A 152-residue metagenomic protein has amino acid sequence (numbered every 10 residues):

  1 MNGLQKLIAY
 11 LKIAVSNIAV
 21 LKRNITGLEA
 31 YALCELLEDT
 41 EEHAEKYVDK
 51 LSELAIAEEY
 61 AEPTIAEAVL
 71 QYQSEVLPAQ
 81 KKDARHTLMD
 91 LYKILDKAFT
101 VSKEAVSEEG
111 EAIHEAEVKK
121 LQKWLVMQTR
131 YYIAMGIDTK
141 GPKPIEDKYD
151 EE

Functional and structural regions predicted by a protein language model:
M1-E152: Iron-associated oxidoreductase/ferritin-like identity signal
